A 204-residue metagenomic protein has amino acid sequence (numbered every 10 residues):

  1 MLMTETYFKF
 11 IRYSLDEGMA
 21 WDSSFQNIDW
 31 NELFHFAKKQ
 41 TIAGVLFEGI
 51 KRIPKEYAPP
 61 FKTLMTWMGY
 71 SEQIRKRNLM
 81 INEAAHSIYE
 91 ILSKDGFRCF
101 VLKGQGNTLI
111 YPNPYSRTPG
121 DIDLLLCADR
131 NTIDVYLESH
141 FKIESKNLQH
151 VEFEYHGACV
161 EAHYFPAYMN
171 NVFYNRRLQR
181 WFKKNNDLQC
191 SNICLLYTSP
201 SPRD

Functional and structural regions predicted by a protein language model:
M1-G120, L126-S199: Conserved NTP-donor binding/palm subdomain of two-metal-ion nucleotidyltransferases/polymerases, i.e., the charged
P200-D204: A short, hydrophobic C-terminal helix/tail in secreted or cell-surface proteins
